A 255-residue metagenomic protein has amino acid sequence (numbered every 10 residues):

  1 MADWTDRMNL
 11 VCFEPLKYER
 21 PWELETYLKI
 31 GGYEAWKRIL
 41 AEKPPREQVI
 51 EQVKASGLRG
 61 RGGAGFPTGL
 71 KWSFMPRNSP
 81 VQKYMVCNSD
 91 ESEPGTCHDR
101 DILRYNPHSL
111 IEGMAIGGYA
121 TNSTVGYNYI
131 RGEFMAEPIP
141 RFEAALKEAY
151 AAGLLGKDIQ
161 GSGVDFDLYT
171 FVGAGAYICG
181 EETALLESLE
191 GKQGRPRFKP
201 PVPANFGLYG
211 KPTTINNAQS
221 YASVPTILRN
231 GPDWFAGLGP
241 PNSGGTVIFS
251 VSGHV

Functional and structural regions predicted by a protein language model:
M1-S56, V125: Iron-sulfur (Fe-S) cluster-binding modules
L16-K17, A41-L58, S162-V172, I248-V255: Short, hydrophobic/aliphatic alpha-helical segments
Y27-E34, C87-D99, P203-L208, S243-G245 (+1 more regions): Gly-rich Lys/Arg/Thr-decorated short loops/hinges at beta-loop-alpha junctions or inter-strand turns that position
L40, V125-E143, G173-G175: Conserved short loop/turn motifs at secondary-structure junctions
K54-F74, G175-E187, G191-K192: Conserved phosphate/anionic-ligand binding catalytic regions in large, soluble enzymes, centered on
S56, G63-P80, R100-N106, R229-A236: Conserved alpha/beta core surface patches that mediate binding of polyanionic ligands
N106-A120: Histidine-anchored nucleotide/phosphate-binding helix
I139-V255: Hydrophobic alpha-helical positions that pack around
